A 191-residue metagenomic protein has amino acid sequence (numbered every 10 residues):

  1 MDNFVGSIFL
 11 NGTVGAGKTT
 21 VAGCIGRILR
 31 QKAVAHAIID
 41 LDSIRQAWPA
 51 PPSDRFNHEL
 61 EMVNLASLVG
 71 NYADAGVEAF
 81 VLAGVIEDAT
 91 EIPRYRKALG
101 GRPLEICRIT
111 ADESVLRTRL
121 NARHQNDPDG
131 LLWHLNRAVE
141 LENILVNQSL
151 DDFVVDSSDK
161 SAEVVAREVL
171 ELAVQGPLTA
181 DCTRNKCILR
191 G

Functional and structural regions predicted by a protein language model:
M1-V5: Phosphate-binding P-loop
L10: Hydrophobic anchor at the beta1->P-loop junction of P-loop NTPases
V14: The conserved Walker
K18: Conserved lysine of the Walker
G23-S67: Conserved substrate/cofactor phosphate-moiety recognition/catalytic segment in nucleotide-dependent phosphotransferases
L60-P103: Glycine-rich phosphate-binding loop used to anchor ATP phosphates in small-molecule kinases, encompassing both
V85, G101-N121, V155: Conserved phosphate-donor/acceptor-positioning beta-strand/loop module used by diverse small-molecule
Q125-E168, D181-G191: Small-molecule kinase domains that catalyze NTP-dependent phosphoryl transfer to phosphate-bearing small molecules
